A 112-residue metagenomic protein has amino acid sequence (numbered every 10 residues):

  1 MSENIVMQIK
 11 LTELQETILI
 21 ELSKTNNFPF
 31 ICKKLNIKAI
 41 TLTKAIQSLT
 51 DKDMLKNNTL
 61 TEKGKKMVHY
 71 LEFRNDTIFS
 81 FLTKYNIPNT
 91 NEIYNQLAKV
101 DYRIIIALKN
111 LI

Functional and structural regions predicted by a protein language model:
M1-Q8: Short, Lys/Arg-enriched N-terminal segment that forms or immediately precedes the first helix of a structured domain
L11-P29, K33: Short amphipathic alpha-helical interface segments
N36-S48: Short amphipathic alpha-helical interaction segments
T50-N58: A short, conserved structural fragment
N57-R74: Basic, amphipathic "hinge/linker" alpha-helix immediately C-terminal to the N-terminal HTH DNA-binding motif
K65, F79-T83, Y94-N95: Amphipathic alpha-helical segments within well-ordered protein domains
H69-D76, K84-N89: Short acidic alpha-helix initiation/capping motifs at coil-to-helix transition points, especially at protein N-termini
I87-I112: Exposed, interaction-prone assembly regions rather than primary DNA-binding/catalytic cores
